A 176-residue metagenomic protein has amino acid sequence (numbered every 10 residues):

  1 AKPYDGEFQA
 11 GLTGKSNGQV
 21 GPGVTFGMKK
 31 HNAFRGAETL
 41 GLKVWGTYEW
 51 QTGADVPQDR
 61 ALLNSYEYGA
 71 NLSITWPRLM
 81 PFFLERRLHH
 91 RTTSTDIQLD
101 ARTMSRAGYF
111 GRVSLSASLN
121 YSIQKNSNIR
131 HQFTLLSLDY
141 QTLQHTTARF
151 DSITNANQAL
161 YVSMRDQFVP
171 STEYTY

Functional and structural regions predicted by a protein language model:
A1-G11: Periplasmic polypeptide-binding modules associated with outer-membrane biogenesis and secretion
A1-P3, V24-K30: N-terminal periplasmic accessory domains that precede and gate Gram-negative outer-membrane beta-barrel machines
K2-Y4, F34-G36, T93: Short flexible coil/turn linkers enriched for glycine and charged/polar residues that connect secondary-structure
D5-E7, T47, A54-Y176: Transmembrane beta-strand segments of outer-membrane beta-barrel domains in Gram-negative and organellar OMPs
Q9-Q19, A61: Short, contiguous acidic/charged loop-to-helix segments that flank catalytic cores in large enzymes
L12-T13, K30-N32, P77: Strand-loop-strand
N17, H31-A33, T39, L63: Membrane-proximal, glycine/serine-rich, low-complexity loop/turn segments characteristic of large bacterial
T39-W45: Compact beta-sheet-dominated globular domain cores
